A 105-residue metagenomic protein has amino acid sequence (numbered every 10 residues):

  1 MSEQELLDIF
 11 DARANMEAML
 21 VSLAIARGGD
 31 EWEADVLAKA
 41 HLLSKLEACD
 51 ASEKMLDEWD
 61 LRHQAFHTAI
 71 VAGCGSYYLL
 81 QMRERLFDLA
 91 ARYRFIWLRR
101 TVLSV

Functional and structural regions predicted by a protein language model:
M1-A26: Short linear motifs at protein or domain termini
S2, C49-S52, S104: Serine/threonine-rich low-complexity intrinsically disordered regions
R13, D30-I96: Conserved amphipathic alpha-helical segments that form helical-bundle/coiled-coil interaction surfaces
I96-V105: C-terminal regulatory/effector modules of DNA-binding transcriptional regulators
